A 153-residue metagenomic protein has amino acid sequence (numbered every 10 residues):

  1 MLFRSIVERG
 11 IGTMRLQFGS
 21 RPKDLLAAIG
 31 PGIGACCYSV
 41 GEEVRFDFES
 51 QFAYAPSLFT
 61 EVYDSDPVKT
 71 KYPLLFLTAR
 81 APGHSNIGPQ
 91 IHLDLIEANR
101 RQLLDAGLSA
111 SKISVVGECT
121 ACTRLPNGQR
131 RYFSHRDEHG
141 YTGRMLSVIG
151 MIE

Functional and structural regions predicted by a protein language model:
M1-E153: Active-site microenvironment for binding and transforming phosphate-containing groups
